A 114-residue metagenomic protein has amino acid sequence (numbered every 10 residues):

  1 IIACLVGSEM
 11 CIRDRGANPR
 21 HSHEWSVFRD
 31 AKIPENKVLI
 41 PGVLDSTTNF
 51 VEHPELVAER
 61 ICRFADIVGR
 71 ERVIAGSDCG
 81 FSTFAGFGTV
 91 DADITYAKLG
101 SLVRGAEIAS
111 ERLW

Functional and structural regions predicted by a protein language model:
I1-I12: Single conserved hydrophobic/aromatic residue that forms the stacking wall/gate of nucleotide- or nucleobase-binding
R13-W114: Domain-level signal for soluble alpha/beta catalytic cores
